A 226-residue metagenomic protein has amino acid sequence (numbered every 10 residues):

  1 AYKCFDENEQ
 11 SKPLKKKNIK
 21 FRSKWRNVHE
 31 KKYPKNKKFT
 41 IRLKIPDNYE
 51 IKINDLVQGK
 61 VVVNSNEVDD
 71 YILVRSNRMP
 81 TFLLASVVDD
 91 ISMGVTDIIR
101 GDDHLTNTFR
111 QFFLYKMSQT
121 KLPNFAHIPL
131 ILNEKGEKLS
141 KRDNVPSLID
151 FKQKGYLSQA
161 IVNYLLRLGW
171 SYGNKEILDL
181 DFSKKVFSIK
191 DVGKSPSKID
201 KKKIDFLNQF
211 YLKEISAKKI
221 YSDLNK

Functional and structural regions predicted by a protein language model:
A1-K141, S147, Y172: Active-site cores that bind ATP or allylic diphosphates and position pyrophosphate for catalysis
T106, S118-K226: Catalytic adenosine-cofactor/nucleotide-binding cores of aminoacyl-tRNA synthetases and other
